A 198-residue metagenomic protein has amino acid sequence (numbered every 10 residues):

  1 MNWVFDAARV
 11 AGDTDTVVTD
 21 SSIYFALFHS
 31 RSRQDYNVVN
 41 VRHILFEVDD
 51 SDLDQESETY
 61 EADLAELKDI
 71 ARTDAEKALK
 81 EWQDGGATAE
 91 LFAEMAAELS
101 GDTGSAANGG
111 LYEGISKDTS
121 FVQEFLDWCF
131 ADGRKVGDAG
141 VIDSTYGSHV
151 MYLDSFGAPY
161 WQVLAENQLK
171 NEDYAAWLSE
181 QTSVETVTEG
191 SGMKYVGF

Functional and structural regions predicted by a protein language model:
M1, D74-Q123: Peptidyl-prolyl cis-trans isomerase
M1-I70, K117-F198: PPIase-associated folding chaperone regions across multiple families
